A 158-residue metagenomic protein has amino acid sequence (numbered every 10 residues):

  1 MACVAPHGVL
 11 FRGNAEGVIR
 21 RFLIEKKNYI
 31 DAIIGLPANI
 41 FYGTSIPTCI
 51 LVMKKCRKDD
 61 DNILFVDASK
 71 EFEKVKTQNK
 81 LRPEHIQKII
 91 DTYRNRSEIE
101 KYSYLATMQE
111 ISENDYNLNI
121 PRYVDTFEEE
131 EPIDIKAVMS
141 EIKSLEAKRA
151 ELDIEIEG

Functional and structural regions predicted by a protein language model:
A2-G158: A conserved structural/catalytic subdomain of Rossmann-like adenosyl-cofactor enzymes
